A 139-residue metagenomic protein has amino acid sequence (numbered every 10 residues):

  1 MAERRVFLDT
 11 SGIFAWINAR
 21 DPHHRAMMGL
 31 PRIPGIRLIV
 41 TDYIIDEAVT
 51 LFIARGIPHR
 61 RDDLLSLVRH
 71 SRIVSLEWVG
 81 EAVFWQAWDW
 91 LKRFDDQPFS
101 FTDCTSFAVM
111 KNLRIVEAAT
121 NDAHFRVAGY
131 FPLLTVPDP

Functional and structural regions predicted by a protein language model:
M1-E3, F107, K111-P139: Acidic, PIN/NYN-like endoribonuclease modules and their adjacent C-terminal/linker elements
M1-V40, I53-S66, P139: Short, well-structured N-terminal submotif of metal-dependent ribonuclease cores
I13-F14, I45, F125: A generic structural signal for short hydrophobic patches within well-formed alpha-helices
D42-Y43, D103, D122-A123: Short secondary-structure boundary segments
I44, V49-T50: Extended low-complexity intrinsically disordered regions
V68-G80, W88, F94-D96, F125-P139: Short acidic, glycine/proline-enriched helix-loop-strand junctions
V74-A118: Active-site neighborhoods of divalent-metal-dependent phosphate/nucleic-acid chemistry enzymes
